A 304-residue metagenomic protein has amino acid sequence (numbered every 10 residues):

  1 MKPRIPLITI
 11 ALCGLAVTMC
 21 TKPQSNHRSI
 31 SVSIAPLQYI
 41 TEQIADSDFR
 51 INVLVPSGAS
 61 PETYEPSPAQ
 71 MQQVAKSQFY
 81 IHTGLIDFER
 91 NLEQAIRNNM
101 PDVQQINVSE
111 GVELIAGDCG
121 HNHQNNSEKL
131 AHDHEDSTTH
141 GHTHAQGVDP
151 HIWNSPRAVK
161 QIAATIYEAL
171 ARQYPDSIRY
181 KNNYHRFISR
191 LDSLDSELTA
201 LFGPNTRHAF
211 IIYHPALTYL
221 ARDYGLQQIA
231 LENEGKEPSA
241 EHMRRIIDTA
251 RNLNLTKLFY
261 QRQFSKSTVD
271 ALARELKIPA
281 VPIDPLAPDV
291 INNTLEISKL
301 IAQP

Functional and structural regions predicted by a protein language model:
M1-I8: Bacterial N-terminal signal peptides that target proteins for export
I8-A16: Bacterial N-terminal signal peptides
M19-P304: Extracytoplasmic metal-acquisition and chelation regions
